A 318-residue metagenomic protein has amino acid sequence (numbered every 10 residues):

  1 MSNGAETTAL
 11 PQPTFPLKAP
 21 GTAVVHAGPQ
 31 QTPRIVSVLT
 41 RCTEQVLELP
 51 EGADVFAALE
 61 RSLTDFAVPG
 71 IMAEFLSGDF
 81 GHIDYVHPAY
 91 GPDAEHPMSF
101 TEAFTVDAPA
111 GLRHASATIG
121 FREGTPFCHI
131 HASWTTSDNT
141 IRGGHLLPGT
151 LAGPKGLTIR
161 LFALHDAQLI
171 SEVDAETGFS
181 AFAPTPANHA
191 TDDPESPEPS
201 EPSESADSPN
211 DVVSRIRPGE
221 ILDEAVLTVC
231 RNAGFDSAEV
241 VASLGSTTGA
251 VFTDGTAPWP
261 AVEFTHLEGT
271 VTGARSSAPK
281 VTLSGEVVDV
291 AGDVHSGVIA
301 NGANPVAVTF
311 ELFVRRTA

Functional and structural regions predicted by a protein language model:
S2-H26, Q31-T135, P202-G245, G255-A318: Alpha/propeptide regions of enzymes that mature by internal proteolysis
I141-H189, A300-A318: Flexible glycine-rich active-site/ligand-binding loops centered on an Asp-His dyad
F179-P194, R217-E224: Active-site glycine-rich loop that binds ribose-phosphate moieties when present
P184-S205, N210: Glycine- and Gly-Pro-enriched alpha-helical subdomains that act as flexible, kink-prone "lid/hinge" or packing modules
